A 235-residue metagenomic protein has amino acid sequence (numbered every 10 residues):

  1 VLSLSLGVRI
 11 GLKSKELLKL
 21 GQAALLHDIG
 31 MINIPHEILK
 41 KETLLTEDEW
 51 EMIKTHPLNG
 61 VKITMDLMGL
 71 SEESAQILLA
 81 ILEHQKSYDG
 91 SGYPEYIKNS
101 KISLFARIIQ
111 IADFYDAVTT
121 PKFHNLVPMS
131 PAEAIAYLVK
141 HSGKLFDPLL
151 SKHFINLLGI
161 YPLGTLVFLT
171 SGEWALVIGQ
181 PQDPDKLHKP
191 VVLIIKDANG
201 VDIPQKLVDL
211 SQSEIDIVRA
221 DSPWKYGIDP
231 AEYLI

Functional and structural regions predicted by a protein language model:
V1-I235: Histidine- and acidic-residue-rich, metal-dependent catalytic cores
